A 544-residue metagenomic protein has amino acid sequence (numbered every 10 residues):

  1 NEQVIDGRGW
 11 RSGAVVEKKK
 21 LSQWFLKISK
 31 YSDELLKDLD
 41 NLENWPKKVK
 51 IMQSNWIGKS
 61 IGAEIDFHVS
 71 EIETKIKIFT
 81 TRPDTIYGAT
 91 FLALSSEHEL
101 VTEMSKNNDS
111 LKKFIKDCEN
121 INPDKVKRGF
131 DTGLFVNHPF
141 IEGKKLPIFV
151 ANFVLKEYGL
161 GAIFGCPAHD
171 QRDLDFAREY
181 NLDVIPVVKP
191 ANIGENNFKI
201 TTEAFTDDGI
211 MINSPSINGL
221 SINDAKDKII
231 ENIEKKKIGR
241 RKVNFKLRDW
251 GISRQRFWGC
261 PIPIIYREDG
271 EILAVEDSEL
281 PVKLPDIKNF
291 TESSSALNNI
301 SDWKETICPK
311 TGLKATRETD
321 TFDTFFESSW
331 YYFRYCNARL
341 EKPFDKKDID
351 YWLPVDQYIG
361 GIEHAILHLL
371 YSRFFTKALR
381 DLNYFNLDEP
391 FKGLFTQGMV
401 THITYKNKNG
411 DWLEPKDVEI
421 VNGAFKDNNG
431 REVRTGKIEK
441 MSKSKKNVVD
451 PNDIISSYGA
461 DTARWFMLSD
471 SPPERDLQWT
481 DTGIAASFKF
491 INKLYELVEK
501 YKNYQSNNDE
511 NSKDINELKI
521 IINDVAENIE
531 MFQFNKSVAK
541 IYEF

Functional and structural regions predicted by a protein language model:
N1-I76, A162-P281, K288, S295-A296 (+5 more regions): Residue patterns forming the tRNA-binding/recognition surfaces of aminoacyl-tRNA synthetases and related DALR
G9, A63-S70, T132-I141, I265-R267 (+2 more regions): Short acidic-hydrophobic surface loop/beta-edge motif
I28-S60, A89, A93-D131, D277-C308: Amphipathic alpha-helical
I57-I61, S70, P83-I86, V126-D131 (+4 more regions): A short catalytic or substrate-binding loop motif that flags glycine-/basic-rich loops and adjacent residues that bind
F79-T81: Auxiliary tRNA-acceptor-end handling modules of aminoacyl-tRNA synthetases
H98-A191, N197-F198, E203-A204: Catalytic alpha/beta core of large soluble enzyme barrels
K113-K116, Y158-H169, D175-N192, W258-S506 (+2 more regions): Conserved active-site neighborhood of enzyme catalytic/cofactor-binding cores
I115-G133, E142, L182-N192, S216-K235 (+2 more regions): Conserved catalytic alpha/beta cores of large enzymes that bind or transform nucleotide phosphates and polynucleotides
